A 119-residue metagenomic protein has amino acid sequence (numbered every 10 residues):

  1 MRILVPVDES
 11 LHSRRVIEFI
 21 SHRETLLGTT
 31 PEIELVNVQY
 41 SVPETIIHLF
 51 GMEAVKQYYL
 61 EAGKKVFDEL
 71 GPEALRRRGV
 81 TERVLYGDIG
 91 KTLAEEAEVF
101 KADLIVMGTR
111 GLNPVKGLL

Functional and structural regions predicted by a protein language model:
M1-E53: Small/aliphatic-rich secondary-structure junction motif
D8, G87, T109-L112: Histidine-centered beta-alpha loop that forms part of the nucleotide-sugar donor binding/catalytic region in diverse
R15, T92, P114: Phosphate- and divalent-cation-binding pockets in alpha/beta enzyme and binding domains that engage nucleotide-derived
F19-R23, E69-E73, E96: A generic secondary-structure signal
M52-K65: A short acidic, glycine-rich active-site loop that binds or catalyzes chemistry on phosphate/adenosine moieties
V66-F67, L93: Generic hydrophobic, amphipathic alpha-helix propensity
P72-I105: Structural beta-alpha unit
M107-L119: Glycine-rich, Arg-bearing micro-motifs that act as flexible, cationic patches
